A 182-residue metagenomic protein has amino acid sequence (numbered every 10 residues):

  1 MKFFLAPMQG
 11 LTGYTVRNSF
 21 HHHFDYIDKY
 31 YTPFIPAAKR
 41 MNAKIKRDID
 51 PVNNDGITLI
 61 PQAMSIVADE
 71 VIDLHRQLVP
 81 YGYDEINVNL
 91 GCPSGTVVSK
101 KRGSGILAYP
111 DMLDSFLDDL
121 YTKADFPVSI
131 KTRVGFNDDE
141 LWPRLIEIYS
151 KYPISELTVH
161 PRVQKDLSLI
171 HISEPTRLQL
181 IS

Functional and structural regions predicted by a protein language model:
F3-A6, Y30-T32, L59-A63, I86 (+2 more regions): Hydrophobic faces of well-ordered beta-strands that scaffold small-molecule active sites in alpha/beta enzyme cores
M8-Q77: Glycine-rich, positively charged N-terminal anion/phosphate-binding segment
G10, M64-I66, T132-D138, R177: Glycine-rich beta-to-alpha transition loops that act as phosphate-gripper elements at the mouths of alpha/beta enzyme
N18-S19, K44-R47, R76-Q77, K101-S104 (+2 more regions): Short, glycine/charged-enriched secondary-structure capping and boundary segments
P36-K39, V67-A68, G91-S104, P161-D166: Conserved radical SAM core fold
H75-I86, L90, G95, M112-L169 (+1 more regions): Alpha/beta enzyme core
G103-D111: A short acidic, glycine-rich active-site loop that binds or catalyzes chemistry on phosphate/adenosine moieties
I170-S182: Single conserved hydrophobic/aromatic residue that forms the stacking wall/gate of nucleotide- or nucleobase-binding
